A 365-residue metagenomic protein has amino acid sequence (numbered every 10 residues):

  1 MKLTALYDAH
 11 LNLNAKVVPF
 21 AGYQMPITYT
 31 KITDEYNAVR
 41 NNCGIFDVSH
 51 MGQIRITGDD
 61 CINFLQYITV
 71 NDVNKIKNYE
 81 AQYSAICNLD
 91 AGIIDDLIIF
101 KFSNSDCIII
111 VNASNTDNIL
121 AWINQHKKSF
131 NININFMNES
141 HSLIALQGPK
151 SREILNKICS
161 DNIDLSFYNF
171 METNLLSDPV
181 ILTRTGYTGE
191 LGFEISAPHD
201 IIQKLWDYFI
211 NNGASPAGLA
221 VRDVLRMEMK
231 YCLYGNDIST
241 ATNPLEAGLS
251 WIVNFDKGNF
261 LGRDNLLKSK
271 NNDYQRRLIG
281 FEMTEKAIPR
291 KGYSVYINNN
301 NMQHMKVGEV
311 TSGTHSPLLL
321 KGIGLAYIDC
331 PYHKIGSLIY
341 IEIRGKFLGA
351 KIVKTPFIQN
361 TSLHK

Functional and structural regions predicted by a protein language model:
M1-A21, M25-I27, I32-T33, N41 (+1 more regions): Conserved, structured C-terminal
M1-C87, G92-I94, A220: Acidic, proline/glycine-enriched N-terminal capping motif
K75-K77, I86-G92, L97-S103, Q125-H126 (+1 more regions): Short, charge-rich binding segments
